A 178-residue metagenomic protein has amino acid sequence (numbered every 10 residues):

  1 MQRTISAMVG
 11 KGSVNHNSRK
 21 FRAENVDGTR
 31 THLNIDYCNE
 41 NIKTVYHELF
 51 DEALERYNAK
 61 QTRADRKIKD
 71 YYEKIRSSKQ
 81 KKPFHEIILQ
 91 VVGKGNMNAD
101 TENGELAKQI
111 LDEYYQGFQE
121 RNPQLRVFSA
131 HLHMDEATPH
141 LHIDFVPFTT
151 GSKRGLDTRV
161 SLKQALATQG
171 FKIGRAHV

Functional and structural regions predicted by a protein language model:
M1-R175: N-terminal nicking endonuclease/strand-transfer module with a His-rich metal-binding environment and a catalytic Tyr
